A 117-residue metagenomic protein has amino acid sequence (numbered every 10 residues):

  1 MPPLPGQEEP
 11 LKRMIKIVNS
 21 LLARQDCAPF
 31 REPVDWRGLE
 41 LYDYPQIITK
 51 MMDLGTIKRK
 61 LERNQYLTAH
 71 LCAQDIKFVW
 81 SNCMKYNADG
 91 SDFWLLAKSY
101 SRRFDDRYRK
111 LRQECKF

Functional and structural regions predicted by a protein language model:
M1-F117: Chromatin reader modules
